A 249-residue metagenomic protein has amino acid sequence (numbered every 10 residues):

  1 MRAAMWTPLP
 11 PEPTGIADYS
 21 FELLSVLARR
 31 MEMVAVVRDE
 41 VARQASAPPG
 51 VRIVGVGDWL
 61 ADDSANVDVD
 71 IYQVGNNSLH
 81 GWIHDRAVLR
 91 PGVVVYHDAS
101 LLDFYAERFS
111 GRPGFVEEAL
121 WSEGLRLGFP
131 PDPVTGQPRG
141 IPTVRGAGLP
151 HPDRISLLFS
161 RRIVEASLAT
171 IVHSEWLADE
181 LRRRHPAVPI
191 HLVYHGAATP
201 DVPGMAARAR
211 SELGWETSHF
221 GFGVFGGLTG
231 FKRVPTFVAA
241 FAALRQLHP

Functional and structural regions predicted by a protein language model:
T7-Y19, K232: A short, glycine/small-residue-rich beta-strand->loop->alpha-helix junction that serves as a flexible
P13, T199-P200, T229-V234, L247: A short, basic/aromatic alpha-helical/loop segment that forms part of the nucleotidyl-sugar donor-binding site
I16-L27, F159: Short amphipathic alpha-helix
V93, E165-E175: A short beta-strand/loop micro-motif in the catalytic core of glycosyltransferases that engages the nucleotide-sugar
E117-A169: Membrane-proximal helix-turn-helix segments that form the acceptor-binding/catalytic region of lipid-linked
W176, G196: Carbohydrate-associated surface elements
V202-W215: A short helix/loop element that forms part of the nucleotide-sugar donor recognition site in Leloir-type
E216-K232, V238-F241: Conserved donor-binding/catalytic core segment of Leloir-type glycosyltransferases
